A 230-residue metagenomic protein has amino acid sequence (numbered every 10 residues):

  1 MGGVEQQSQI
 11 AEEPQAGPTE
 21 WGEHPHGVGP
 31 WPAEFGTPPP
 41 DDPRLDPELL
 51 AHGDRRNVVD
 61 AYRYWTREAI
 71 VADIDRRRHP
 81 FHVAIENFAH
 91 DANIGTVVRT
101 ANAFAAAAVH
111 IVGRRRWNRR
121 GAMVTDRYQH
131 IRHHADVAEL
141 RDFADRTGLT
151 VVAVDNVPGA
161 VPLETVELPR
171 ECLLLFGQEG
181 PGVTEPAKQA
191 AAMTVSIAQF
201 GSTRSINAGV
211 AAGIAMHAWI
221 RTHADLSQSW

Functional and structural regions predicted by a protein language model:
M1-W230: Post-transcriptional modification and biogenesis factors for structured RNAs of the translation apparatus
